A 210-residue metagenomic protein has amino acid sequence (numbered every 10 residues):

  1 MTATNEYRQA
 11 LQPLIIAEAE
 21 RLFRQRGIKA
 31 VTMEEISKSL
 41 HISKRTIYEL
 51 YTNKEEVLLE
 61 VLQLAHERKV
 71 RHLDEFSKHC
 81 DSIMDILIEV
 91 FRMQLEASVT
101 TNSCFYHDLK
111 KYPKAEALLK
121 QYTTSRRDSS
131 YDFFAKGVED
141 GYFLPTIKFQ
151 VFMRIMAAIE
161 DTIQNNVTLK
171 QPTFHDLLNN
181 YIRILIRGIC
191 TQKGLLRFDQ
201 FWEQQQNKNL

Functional and structural regions predicted by a protein language model:
M1-R26, A30-I42, E56: Basic, helix-initiating cap at the start of DNA-binding domains
T2, D132-K136, L169-L210: C-terminal peripheral helix-coil segments that are non-catalytic and often amphipathic
Q25-I28, E49, L144: Helix-turn-helix/winged-helix DNA-binding modules
L40-Y51: Short hydrophobic/aromatic patch on the recognition helix
N53-L58, R68: Short amphipathic alpha-helical segment with a characteristic S/N-K-E followed by hydrophobic residues
E60, R71-T100, M153-M156: Hydrophobic alpha-helical connector segments
M93-K120, Y131, F198-W202: Amphipathic alpha-helical segments used for helix-helix packing
A115-Y142, F149-E160: Amphipathic alpha-helical packing segments from all-alpha helical-bundle domains
